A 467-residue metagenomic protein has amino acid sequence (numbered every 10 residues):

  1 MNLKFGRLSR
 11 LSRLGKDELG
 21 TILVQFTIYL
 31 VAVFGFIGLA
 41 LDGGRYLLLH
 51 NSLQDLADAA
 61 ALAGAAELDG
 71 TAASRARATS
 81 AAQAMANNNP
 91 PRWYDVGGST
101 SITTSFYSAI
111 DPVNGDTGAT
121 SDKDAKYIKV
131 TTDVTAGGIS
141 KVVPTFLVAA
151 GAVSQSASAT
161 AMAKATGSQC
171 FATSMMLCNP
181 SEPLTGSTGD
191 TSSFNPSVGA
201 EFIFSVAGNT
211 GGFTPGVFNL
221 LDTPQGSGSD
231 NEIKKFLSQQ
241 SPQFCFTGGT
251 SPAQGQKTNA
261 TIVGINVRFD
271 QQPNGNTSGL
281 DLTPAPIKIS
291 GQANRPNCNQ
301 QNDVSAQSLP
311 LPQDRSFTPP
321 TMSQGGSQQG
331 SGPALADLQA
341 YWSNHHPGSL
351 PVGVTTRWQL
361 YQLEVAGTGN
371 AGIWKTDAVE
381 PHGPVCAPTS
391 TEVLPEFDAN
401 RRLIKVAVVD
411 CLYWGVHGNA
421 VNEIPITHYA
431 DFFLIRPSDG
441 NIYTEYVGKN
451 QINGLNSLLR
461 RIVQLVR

Functional and structural regions predicted by a protein language model:
N2-A84, G189, V406: Alpha-helical assembly-interface signal, strongest on the long, hydrophobic N-terminal helix that forms
N2-F5, S9-S12, Q83, D111-K129 (+2 more regions): N-linked glycosylation sequons
N2-K4, L47, A63-S140, R357-W358: Short amphipathic secondary-structure patches
